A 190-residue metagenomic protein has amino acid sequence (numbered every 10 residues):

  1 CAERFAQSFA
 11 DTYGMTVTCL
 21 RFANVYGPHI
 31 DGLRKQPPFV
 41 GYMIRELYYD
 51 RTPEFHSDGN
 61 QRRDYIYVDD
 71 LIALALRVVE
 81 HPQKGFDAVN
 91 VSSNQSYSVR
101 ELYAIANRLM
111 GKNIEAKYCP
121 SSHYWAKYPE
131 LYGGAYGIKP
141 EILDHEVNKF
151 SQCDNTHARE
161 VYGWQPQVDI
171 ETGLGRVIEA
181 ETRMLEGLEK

Functional and structural regions predicted by a protein language model:
C1, F5, F9, F39 (+3 more regions): Hydrophobic alpha-helix immediately C-terminal to the catalytic Tyr-X-X-X-Lys motif of short-chain
C1-T18, A23, L47-Y49: Active-site Tyr-X1-5-Lys
A2, F22, Q36-V40, D64-V68: The catalytic Tyr-centered alpha-helix of NAD(P)H-dependent dehydrogenases
T12, M43, H145-N148: Short beta-strand/turn micro-motifs at beta-sheet edges
M15-P38: Flexible, glycine-rich beta-alpha linker
Y48-K190: C-terminal substrate-binding subdomain of Rossmann-fold SDR/epimerase-dehydratase oxidoreductases
